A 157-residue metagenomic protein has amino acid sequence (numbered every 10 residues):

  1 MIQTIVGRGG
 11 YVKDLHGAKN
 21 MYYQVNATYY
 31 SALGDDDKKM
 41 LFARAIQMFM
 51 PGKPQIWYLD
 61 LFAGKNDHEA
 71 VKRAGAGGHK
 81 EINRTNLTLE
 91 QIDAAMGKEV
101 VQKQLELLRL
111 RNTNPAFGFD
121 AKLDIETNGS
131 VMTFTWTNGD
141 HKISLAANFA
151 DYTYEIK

Functional and structural regions predicted by a protein language model:
M1-I156: Active-site and adjacent substrate-binding regions of carbohydrate-active enzymes
